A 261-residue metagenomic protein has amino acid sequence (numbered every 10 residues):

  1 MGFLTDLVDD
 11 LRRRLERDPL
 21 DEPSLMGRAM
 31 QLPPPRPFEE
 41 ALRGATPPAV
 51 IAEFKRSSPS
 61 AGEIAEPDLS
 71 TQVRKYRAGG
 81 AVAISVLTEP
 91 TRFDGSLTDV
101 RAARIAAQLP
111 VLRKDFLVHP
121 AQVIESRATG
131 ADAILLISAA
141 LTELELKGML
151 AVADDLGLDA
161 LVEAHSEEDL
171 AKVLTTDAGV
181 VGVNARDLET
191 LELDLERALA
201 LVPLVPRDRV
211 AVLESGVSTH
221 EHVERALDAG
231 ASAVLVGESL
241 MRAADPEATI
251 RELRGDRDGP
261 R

Functional and structural regions predicted by a protein language model:
M1-V111, P120, V152-V180, L188-A198 (+5 more regions): Conserved N-terminal beta1-alpha1 strand-loop-helix module at the mouth
A78, A128, D228: Flexible glycine/serine/alanine-rich "lid" or loop that lines and gates the nucleotide-sugar donor pocket in diverse
T88, L109-Q122, A128, I134-S138 (+1 more regions): Glycine- and Gly-Pro-enriched alpha-helical subdomains that act as flexible, kink-prone "lid/hinge" or packing modules
E125-E145, V183-T190, A231-I250: Glycine-rich phosphate-binding active-site loops on the catalytic face of alpha/beta enzymes
A211-E214, L227, A233-V236: Conserved active-site loop/cleft motifs that coordinate metal ions or position small ligands
